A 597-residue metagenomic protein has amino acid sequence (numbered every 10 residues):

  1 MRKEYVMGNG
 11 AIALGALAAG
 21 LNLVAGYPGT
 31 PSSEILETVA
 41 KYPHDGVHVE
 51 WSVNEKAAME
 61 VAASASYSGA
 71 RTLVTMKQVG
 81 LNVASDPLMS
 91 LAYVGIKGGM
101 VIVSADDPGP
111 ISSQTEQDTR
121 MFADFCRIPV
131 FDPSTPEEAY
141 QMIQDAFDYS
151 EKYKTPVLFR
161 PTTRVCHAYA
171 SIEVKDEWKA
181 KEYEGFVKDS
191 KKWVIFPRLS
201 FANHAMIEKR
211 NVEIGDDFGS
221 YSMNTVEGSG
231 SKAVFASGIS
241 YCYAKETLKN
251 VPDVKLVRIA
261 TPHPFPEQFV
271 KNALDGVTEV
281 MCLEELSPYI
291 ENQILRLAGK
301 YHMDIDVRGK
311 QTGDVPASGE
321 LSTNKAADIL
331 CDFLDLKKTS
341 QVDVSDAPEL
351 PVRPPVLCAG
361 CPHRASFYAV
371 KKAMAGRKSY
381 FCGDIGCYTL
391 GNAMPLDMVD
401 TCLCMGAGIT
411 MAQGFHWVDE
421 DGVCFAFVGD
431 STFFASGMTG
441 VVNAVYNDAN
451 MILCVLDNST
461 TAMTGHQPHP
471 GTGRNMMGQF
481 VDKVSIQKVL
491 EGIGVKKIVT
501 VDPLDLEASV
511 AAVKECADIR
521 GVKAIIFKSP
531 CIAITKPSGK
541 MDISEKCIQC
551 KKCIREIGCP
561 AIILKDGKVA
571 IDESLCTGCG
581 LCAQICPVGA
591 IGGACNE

Functional and structural regions predicted by a protein language model:
M1-N9, P133-L357, P362-H363, P503 (+2 more regions): Flexible, low-complexity linker and terminal segments
M1-P136, R164, V226-G228, D253 (+1 more regions): Thiamine diphosphate
I35-T38, V61-A63, A84-L88, P110-Q117 (+16 more regions): Short acidic, glycine/serine/threonine-rich loops at helix termini
H44-V53, V94-A105, Y183-K188, Y446-S459 (+2 more regions): A glycine-rich helix N-cap at a beta->alpha junction
G46-V47, A105-P110, C126-F131, T278 (+6 more regions): Short beta-alpha connecting loops at secondary-structure transitions that line or flank enzyme active sites
D107-P156, T162, R198, S345 (+3 more regions): Conserved thiamine diphosphate
N392-I526, K536-P537: Thiamine diphosphate
